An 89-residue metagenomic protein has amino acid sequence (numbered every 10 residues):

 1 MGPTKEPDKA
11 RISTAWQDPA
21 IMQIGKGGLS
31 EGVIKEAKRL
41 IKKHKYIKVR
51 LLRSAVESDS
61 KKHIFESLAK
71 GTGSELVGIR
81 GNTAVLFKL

Functional and structural regions predicted by a protein language model:
M1-L89: Positively charged, polar, low-complexity stretches
